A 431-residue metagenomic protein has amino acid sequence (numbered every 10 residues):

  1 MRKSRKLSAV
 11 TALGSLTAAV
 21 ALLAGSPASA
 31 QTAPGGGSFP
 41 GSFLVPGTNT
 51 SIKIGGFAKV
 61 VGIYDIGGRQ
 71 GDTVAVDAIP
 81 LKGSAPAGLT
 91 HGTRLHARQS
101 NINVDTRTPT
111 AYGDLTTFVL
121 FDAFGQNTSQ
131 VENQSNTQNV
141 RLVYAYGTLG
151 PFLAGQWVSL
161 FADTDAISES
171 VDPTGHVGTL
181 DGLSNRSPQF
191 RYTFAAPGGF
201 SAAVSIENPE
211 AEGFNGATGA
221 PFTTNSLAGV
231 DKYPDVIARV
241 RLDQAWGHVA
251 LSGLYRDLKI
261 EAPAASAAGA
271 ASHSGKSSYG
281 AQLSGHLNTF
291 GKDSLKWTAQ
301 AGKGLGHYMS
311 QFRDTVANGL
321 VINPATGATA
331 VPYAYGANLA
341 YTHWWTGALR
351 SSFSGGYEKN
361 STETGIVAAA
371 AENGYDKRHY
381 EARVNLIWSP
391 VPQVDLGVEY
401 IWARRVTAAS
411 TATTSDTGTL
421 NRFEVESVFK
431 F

Functional and structural regions predicted by a protein language model:
M1-A33: Cleavable N-terminal export/targeting peptides
A33-P80, S84-F214, V230-H248, H286-F290 (+2 more regions): Outer membrane beta-barrel
G67-G71, T128-T137, T164-P173, G213-A228 (+5 more regions): Outer-membrane beta-barrel translocator domains and adjoining extracellular loop/strand segments of Gram-negative
L89-A97, T137-N139, G182-S184, V230-Y233 (+4 more regions): Short sequence motifs at beta-strands and strand-loop junctions characteristic of Gram-negative outer-membrane
S100-V104, A145, F190, A238 (+5 more regions): Membrane-embedded beta-strands of outer-membrane beta-barrel proteins, especially the hydrophobic/small aromatic
T116-G125, N208, L251-D257, S354-E358 (+2 more regions): Transmembrane beta-strand segments that form the barrel wall of outer-membrane beta-barrel proteins
D243-D376: Detector for outer-membrane/organellar transmembrane beta-barrel domains, recognizing the amphipathic beta-strand
T417-F431: Outer-membrane beta-barrel "beta-signal"
